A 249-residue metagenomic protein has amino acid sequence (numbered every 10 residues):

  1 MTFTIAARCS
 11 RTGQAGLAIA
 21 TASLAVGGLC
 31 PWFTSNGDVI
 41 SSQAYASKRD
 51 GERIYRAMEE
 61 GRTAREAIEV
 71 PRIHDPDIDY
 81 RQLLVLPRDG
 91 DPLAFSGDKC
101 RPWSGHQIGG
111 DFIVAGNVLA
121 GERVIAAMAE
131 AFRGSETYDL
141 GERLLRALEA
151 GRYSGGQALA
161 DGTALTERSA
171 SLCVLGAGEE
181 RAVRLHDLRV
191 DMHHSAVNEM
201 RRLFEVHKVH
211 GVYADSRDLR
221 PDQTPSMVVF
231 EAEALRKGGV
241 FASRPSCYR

Functional and structural regions predicted by a protein language model:
M1-R249: N-terminal nucleophile
